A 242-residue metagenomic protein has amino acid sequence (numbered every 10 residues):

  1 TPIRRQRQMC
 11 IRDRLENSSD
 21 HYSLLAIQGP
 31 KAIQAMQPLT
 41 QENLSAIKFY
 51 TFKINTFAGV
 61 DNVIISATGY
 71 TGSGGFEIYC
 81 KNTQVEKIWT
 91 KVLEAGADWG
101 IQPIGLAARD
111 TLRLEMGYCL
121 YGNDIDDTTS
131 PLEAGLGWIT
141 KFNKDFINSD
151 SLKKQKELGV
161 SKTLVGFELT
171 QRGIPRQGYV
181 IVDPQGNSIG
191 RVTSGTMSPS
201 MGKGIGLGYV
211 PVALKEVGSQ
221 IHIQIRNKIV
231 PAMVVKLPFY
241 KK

Functional and structural regions predicted by a protein language model:
T1, T68-T71, T193: Ser/Thr-centric signal marking residues that sit in or immediately flank functional binding/regulatory motifs
T1-R7, I11: Single conserved hydrophobic/aromatic residue that forms the stacking wall/gate of nucleotide- or nucleobase-binding
R12-K156, V160: Glycine-rich, acidic
T129, E133-G135, I139-K242: Glycine-rich, small/acidic residue-mixed loop/short-helix segments
